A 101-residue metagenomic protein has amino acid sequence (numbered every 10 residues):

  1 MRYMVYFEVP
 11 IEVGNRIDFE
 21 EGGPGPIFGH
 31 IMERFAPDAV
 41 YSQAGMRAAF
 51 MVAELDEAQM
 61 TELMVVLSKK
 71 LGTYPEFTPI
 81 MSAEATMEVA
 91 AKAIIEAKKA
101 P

Functional and structural regions predicted by a protein language model:
M1-P101: Conserved, structured core segments of small domains
